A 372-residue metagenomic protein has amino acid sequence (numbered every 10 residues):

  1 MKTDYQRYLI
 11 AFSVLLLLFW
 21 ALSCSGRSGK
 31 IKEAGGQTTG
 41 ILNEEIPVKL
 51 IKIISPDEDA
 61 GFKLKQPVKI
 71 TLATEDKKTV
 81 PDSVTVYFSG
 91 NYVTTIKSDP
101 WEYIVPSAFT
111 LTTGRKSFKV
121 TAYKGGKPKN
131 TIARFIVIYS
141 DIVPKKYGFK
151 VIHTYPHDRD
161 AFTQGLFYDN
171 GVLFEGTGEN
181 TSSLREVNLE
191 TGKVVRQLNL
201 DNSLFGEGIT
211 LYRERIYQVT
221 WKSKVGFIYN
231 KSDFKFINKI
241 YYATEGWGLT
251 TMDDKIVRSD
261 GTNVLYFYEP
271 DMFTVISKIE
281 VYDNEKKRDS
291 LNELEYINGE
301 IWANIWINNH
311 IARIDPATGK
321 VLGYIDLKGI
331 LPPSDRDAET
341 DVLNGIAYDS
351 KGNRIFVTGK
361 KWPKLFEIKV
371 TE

Functional and structural regions predicted by a protein language model:
W20-S23: C-terminal motif of bacterial Sec signal peptides marking the signal peptidase cleavage site
G26-L64: Short, compositionally biased P/S/T/A/G/V-rich stretches that sit at domain boundaries
V48-K52, Y139-R159, L189-V195: A short helix->beta-strand "capping" segment at the edge of beta-propeller domains
S107-R115: Surface-exposed, short loops/turns at beta-strand junctions within beta-sandwich domains
K150-P156, K193-N199, K235-I240, S277-K286 (+2 more regions): A short beta-strand motif characteristic of beta-propeller blades
R159-N170, N202-Y212, Y242-D253, E285-I297 (+1 more regions): Beta-rich, blade/repeat-based domains predominating in secreted/periplasmic proteins but also intracellular
F174-E179, Q218-S223, R258-T262, A303-I307 (+1 more regions): Conserved beta-strand positions in repeat-built beta-propeller and related beta-rich domains
N188-G192, N230-F234, P270-F273, D315-G319 (+1 more regions): Short loop/turn segments that connect beta-strands within beta-propeller blades
